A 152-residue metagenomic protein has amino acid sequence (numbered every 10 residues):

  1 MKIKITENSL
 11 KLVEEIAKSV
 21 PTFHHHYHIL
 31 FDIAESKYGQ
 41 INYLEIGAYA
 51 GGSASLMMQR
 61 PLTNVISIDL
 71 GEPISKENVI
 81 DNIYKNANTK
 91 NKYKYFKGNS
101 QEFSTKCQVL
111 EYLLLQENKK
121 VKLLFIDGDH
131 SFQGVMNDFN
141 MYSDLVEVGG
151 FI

Functional and structural regions predicted by a protein language model:
M1-F125, D129-I152: A short alpha-helical cap/connector motif
